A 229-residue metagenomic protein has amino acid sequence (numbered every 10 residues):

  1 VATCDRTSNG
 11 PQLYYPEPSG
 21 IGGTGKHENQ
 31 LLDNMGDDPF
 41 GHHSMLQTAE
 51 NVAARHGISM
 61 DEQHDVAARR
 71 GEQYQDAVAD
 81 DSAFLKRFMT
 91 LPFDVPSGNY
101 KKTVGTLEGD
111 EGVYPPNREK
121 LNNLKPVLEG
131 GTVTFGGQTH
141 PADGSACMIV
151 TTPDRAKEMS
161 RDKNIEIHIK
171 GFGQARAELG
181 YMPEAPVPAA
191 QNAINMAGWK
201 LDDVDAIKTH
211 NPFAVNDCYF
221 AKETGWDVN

Functional and structural regions predicted by a protein language model:
V1-P18, F88-L107, G180, L201-E223: Conserved beta-ketoacyl condensing-enzyme motif
V1-T3, E62-R69, R87-F93, D162-Q174 (+2 more regions): Beta-strand segments within the central parallel beta-sheet cores of soluble alpha/beta enzyme folds
A2-N51: Flexible glycine-/small-residue-enriched beta->alpha junction loops that bind anionic phosphate/pyrophosphate groups
L13-K26, D154-K157, K222-V228: A glycine- and small-aliphatic-rich helix-loop capping segment at beta-alpha/alpha-beta transitions that lines
T24-E28, A54, P116-E184, P188-M196: Condensing-enzyme catalytic core mediating Claisen C-C bond formation in acyl metabolism
G41-A68: Conserved thiamine diphosphate
E50, K170-N229: Active-site pocket-lining segment
E62-E158, V228: N-terminal extracellular/periplasmic Venus flytrap/periplasmic-binding protein-like
